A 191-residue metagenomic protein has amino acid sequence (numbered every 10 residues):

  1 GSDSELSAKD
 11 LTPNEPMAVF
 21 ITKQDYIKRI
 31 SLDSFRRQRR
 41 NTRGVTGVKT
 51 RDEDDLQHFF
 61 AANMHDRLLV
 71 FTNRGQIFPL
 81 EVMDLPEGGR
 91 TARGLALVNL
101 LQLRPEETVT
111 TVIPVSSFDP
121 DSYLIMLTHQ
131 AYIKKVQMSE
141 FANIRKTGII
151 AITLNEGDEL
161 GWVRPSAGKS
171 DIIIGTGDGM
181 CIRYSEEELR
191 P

Functional and structural regions predicted by a protein language model:
G1-P191: Short, structured "edge-of-domain" segments at secondary-structure transitions
